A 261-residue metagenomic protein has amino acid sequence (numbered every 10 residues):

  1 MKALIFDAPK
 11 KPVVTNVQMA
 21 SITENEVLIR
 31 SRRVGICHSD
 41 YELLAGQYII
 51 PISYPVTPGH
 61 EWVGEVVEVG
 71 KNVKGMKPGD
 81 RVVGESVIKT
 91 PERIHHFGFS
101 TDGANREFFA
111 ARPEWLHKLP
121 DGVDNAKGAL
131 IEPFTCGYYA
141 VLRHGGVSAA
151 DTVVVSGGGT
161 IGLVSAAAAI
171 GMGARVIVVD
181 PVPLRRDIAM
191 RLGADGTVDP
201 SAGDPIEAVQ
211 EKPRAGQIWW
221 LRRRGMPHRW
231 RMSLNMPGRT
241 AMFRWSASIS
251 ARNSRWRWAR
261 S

Functional and structural regions predicted by a protein language model:
K2, V13, Q18, R30 (+2 more regions): Residues located in well-ordered beta-strands
A20-V34, Q47-I88, P120-V123: Glycine-rich beta-strand-centered segment in the early N-terminal region that forms part of a ligand/cofactor-binding
E61, D80-R81, F108, Y139 (+3 more regions): Residue-level marker of beta-strand positions
G84-S156: NAD(P)H dinucleotide-binding glycine-rich loop of Rossmann-like/cofactor-binding domains, especially the beta1-alpha1
A149-G158, I170-M232: Adenosine-nucleotide cofactor-binding segment
G162-L163: N-terminal Rossmann-fold NAD(P) dinucleotide-binding loop
P227-S261: Glycine-rich phosphate-binding loop and adjacent beta-alpha segment of Rossmann(oid) nucleotide-cofactor-binding
